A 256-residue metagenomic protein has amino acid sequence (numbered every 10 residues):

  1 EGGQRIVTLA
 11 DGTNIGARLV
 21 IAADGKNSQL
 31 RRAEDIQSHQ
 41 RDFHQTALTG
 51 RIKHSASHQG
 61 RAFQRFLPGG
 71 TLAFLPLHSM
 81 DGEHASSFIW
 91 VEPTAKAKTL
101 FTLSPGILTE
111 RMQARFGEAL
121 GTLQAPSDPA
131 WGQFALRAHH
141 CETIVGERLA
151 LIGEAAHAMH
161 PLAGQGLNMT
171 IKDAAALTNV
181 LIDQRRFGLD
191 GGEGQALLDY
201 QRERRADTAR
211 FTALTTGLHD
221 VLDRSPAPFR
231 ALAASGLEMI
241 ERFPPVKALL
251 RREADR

Functional and structural regions predicted by a protein language model:
E1-R5: A conserved short coil-to-beta-strand element within the FAD-binding core of flavoproteins
A10-L19: Core beta-strand elements of the Rossmann-like FAD/NAD(P) dinucleotide-binding domain in flavoenzyme oxidoreductases
A23-G25: Glycine-rich, N-terminal phosphate-binding loop of Rossmann-like dinucleotide-binding domains
N27-P68, L72, T94-K96: Central beta-strand plus flanking loop segment that forms part of the substrate or channel wall within the catalytic
P68-A135: Conserved FAD/dinucleotide-binding core of flavoprotein oxidoreductases
T143-A163: Short FAD-binding loop at a beta-strand-to-alpha-helix junction that anchors the flavin cofactor in diverse
H160-D173: A conserved FAD-binding loop/helix module that cradles the flavin
N179-R256: C-terminal helical "tail/cap" subdomain of flavin- and related membrane-associated enzymes
